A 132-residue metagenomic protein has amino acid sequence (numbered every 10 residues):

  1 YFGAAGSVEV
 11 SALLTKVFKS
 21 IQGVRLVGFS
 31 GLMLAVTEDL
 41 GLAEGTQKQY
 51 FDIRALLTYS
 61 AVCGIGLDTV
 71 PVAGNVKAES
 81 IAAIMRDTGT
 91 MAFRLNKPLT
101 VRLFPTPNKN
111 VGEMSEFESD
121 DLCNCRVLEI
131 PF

Functional and structural regions predicted by a protein language model:
Y1-F132: Anaerobic metallocofactor- and corrinoid-dependent redox/one-carbon enzyme cores, especially those from methanogenesis
